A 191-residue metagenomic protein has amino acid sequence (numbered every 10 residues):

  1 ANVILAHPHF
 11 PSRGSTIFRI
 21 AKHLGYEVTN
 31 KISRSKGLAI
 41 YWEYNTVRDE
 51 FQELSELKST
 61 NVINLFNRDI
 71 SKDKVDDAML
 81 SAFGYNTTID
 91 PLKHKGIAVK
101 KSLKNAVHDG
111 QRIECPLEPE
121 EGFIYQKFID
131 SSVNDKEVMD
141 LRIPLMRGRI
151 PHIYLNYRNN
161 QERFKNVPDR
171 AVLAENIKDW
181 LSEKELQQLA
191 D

Functional and structural regions predicted by a protein language model:
A1-H108: Conserved N-proximal alpha/beta basic substrate-recognition cap immediately N-terminal to, or forming the N-lobe
Q111, P116-D191: Phosphate-binding site of ATP-dependent enzymes
